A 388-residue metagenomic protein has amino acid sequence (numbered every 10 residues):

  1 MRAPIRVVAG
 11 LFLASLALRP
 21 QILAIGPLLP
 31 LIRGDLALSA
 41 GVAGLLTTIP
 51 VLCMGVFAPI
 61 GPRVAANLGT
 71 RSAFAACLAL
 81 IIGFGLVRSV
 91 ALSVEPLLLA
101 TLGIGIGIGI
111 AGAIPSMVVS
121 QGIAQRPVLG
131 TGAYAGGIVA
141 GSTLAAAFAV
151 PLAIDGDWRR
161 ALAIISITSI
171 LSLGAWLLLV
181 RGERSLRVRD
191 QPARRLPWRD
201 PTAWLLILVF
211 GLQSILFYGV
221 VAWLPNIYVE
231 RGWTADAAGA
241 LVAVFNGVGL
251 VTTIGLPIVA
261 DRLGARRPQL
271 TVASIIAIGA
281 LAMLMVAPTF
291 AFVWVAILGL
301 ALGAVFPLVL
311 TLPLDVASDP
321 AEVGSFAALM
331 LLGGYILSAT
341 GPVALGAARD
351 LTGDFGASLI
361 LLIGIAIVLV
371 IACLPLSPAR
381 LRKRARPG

Functional and structural regions predicted by a protein language model:
G26, P201-A243, G247-T253: Extracytoplasmic gate region of multi-pass secondary transporters
A37, G69, V90-E95, A124 (+2 more regions): Helix-breaking motifs and short loop linkers at transmembrane-helix boundaries and internal kinks in secondary membrane
V56-V94: Conserved MFS/SLC helix-loop-helix module at the cytosolic interface between two early adjacent transmembrane helices
F57-G69, T252-A265: Helix-to-loop junctions at the C-terminal end of transmembrane segments in multipass secondary transporters
A73-L86, P268-A282: Structural signature of the two symmetry-related core transmembrane helices
A100-G137: Cytoplasmic helix-loop-helix junction between adjacent transmembrane helices in 12-TM secondary transporters
Q125-R126, A133-R181: Helix-loop-helix hairpin linking two adjacent transmembrane segments in secondary transporters
P320-F355, L362: A late C-terminal transmembrane helix in Major Facilitator Superfamily
